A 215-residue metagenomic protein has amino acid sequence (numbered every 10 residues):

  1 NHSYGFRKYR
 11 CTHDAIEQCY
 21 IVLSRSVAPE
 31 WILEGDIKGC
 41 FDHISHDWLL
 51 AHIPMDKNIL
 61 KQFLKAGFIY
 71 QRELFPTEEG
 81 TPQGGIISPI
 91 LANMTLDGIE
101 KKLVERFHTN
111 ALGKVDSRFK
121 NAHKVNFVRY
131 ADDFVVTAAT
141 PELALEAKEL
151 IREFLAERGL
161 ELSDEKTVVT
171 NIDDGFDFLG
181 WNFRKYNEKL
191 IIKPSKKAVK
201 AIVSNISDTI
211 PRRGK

Functional and structural regions predicted by a protein language model:
H2-G175: Conserved polymerase palm-domain catalytic core
R158-K215: A conserved non-catalytic segment of reverse transcriptases and RNA-directed RNA polymerases corresponding to the late
